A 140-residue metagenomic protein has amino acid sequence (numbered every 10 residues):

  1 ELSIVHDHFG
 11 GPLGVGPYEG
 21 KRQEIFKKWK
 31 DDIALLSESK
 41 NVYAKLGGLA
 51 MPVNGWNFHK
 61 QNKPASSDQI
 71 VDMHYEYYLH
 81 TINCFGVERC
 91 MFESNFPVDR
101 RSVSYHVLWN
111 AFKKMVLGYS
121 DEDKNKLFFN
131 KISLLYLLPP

Functional and structural regions predicted by a protein language model:
E1-M91, S102: Catalytic pocket-lining loop regions of alpha/beta-barrel enzymes, especially the amidohydrolase/enolase/GH5 lineages
E76-M91, V98-P140: Mid-to-C-terminal alpha-helical segments outside catalytic/metal-binding sites
